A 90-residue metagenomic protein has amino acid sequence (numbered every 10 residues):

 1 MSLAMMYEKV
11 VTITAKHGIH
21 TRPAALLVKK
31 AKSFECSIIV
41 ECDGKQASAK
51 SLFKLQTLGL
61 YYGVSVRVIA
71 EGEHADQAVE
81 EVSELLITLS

Functional and structural regions predicted by a protein language model:
M1, M5-M6, S90: Absolute protein N-terminus
S2, C36-I39, A70: Structural preference for solvent-exposed beta-strand-turn elements and adjacent flexible terminal/loop segments within
L3, T14, H74-Q77: Residue-level detector of intrinsically disordered, flexible termini and proteolytic processing junctions
A4-V10, S65-R67: Intrinsic-disorder/low-complexity, polar/charged segments enriched in Ser/Thr/Lys/Arg/Asp/Glu/Gln
T12-F53, L58-Y62: Compact, glycine-rich, soluble single-domain proteins
T57-S90: C-terminal structural segments of small proteins and small subunits
